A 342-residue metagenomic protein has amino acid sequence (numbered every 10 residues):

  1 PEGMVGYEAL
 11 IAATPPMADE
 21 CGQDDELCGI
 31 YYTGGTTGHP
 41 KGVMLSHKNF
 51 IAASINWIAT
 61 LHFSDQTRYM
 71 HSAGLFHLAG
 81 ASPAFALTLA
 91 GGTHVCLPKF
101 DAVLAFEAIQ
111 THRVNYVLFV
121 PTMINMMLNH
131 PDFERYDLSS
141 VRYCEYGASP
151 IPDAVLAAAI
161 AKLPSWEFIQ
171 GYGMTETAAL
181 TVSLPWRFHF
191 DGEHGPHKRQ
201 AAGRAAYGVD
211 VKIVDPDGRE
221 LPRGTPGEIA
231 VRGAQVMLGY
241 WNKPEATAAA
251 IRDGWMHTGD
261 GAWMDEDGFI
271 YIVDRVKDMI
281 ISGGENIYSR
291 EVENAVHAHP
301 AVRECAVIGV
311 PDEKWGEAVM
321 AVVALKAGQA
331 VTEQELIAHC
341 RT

Functional and structural regions predicted by a protein language model:
E2, A13-Y32, H39, H62-R68 (+2 more regions): Conserved pre-ATP/AMP-binding loop-to-beta segment of ANL
C28-A52: Conserved AMP-binding A3 loop
P40-V43, A53-I58, Y69, F106-A108 (+7 more regions): Adenylate-forming
I51-R68, F76-Y116, H130: Conserved AMP-binding/adenylation subdomain of ANL enzymes
L89, V114-F119, L128-H197, D210 (+1 more regions): Gly/Ser/Thr-rich phosphate-binding loop
V117, G233, L238-G239, A249 (+1 more regions): AMP-binding/adenylate-forming catalytic core of the ANL superfamily
A148, G173, G203, D260 (+1 more regions): Active-site glycine-centered loops adjacent to acidic/histidine catalytic or metal-binding residues that shape
R204-G208, R219-A249, E285-I287: Conserved ATP/PPi-binding loop(s) of AMP-dependent carboxylate-activating enzymes
